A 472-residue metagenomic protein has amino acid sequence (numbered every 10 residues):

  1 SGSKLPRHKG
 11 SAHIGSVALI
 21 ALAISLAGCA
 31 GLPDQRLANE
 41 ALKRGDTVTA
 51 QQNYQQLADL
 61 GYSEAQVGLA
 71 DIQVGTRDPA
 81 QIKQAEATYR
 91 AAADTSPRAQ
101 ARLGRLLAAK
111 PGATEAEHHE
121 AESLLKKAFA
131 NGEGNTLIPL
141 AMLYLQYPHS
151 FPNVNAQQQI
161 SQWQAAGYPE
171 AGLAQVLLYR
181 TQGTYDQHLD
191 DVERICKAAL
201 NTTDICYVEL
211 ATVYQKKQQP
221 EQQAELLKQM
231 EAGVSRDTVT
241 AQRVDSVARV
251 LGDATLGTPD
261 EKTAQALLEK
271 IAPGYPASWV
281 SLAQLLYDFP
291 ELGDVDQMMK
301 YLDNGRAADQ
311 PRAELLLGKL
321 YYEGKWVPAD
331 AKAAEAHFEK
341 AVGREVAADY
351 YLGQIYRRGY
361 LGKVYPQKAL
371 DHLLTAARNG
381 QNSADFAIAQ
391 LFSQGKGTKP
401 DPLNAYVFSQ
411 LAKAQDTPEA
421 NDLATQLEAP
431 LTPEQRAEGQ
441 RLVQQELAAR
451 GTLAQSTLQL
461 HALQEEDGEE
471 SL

Functional and structural regions predicted by a protein language model:
S1-P6, G10-S11, G15: Short, low-complexity intrinsically disordered segments enriched in A/P/G/S/L with frequent Arg, especially at protein
A30-L32: Bacterial signal peptide processing site
R36-A87, R98, N135, P139: Post-signal-peptide N-terminal segment of Sec-exported extracytoplasmic proteins
G45-T49, R77-T88, A113-L124, P148-Q158 (+7 more regions): Structural signature of tandem alpha-helical TPR/SEL1-like repeats, specifically the intra-repeat loop/turn
Q55, R90, K126, S161 (+10 more regions): Alpha-solenoid helical repeat scaffolds
L60-Y62, T76, T95-P97, K110-P111 (+18 more regions): Short helix-capping/linker turns of helical repeat alpha-solenoids
G68-G75, G104-K110, L140-Q146, L177-T181 (+7 more regions): Hydrophobic face of amphipathic alpha-helices that form TPR/SEL1-like repeat modules and related alpha-solenoid
E419-L472: Terminal, low-structured helical/coil segments at or just beyond the last alpha-helical repeat
